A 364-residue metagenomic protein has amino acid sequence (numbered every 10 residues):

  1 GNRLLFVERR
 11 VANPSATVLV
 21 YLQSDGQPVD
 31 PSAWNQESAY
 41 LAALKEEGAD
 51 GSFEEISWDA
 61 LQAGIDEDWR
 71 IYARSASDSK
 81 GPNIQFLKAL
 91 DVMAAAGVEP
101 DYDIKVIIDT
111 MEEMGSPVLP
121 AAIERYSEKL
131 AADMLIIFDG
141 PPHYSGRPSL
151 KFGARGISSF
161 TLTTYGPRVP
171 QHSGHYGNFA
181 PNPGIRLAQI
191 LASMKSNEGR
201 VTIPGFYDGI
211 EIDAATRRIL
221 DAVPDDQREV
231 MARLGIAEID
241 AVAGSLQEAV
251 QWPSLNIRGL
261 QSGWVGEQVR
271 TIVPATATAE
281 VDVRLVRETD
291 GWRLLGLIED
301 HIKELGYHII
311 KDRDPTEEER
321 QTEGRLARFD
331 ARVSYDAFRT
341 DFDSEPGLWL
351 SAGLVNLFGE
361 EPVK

Functional and structural regions predicted by a protein language model:
G1, Q27, Y144, T202-T276 (+4 more regions): An extended, acidic, His-containing surface patch that forms the Zn2+-binding/catalytic region of metallohydrolases
G1-R74, A95-Y102, V281: Acidic/His- and Gly-rich active-site-bordering loop/insert found across diverse amide/peptide-bond hydrolases
A63-D66, T161-G174: The feature captures the short pre-catalytic strand/loop hairpin that immediately precedes and shapes the active-site
G64-G153: Acidic/histidine-rich catalytic neighborhood of metal-dependent amide-processing enzymes
I84-L87, P120, I185-A192, R258 (+3 more regions): Predominant activation on well-ordered alpha-helical scaffold segments within soluble catalytic domains
D91, A95-V98, E124-E128, P167-V169 (+5 more regions): Generic secondary-structure signature for well-ordered alpha-helical cores
K151-Y165: Flexible glycine/proline-rich, aromatic-decorated loop/lid segments
G177-G199: A short core secondary-structure module
